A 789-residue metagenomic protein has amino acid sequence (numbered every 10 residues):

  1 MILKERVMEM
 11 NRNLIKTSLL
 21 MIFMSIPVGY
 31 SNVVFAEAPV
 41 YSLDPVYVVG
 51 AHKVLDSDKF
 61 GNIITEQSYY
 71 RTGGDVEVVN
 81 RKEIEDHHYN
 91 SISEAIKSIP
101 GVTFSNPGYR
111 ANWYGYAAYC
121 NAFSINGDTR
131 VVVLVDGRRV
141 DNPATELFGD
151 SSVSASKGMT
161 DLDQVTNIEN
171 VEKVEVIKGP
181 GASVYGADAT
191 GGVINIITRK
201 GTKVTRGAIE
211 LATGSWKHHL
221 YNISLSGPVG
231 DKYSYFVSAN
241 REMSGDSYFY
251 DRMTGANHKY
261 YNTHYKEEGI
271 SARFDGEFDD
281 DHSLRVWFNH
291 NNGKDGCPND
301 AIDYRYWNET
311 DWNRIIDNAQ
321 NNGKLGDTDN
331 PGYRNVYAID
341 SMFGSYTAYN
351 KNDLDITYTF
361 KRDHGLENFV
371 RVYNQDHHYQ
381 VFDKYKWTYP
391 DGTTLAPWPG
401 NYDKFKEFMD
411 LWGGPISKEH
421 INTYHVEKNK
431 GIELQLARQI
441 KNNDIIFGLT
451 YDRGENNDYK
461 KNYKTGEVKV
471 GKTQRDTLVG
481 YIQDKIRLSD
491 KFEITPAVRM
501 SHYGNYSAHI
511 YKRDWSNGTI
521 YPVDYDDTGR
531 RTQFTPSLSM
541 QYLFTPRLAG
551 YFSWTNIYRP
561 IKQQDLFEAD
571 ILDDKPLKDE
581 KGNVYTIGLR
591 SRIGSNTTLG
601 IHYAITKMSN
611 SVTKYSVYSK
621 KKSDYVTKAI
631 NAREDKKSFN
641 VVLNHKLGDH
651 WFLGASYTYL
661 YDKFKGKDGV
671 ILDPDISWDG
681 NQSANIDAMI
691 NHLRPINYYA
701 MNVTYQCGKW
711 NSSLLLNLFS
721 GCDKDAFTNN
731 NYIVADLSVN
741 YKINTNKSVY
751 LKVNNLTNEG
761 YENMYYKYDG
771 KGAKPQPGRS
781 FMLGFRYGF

Functional and structural regions predicted by a protein language model:
T17, A36, S226-P228, S238 (+7 more regions): Conserved C-terminal beta-signal and adjacent last beta-strands/turns of outer-membrane beta-barrel proteins
G61, T65-Q67, G73-V76, S93-N142: Extracytoplasmic beta-strand/coil segments of soluble accessory domains associated with Gram-negative outer-membrane
R138-K178: Short acidic/polar hinge/loop motifs at secondary-structure boundaries that mediate gating or recognition
V153-T160, E169-E172, S183-N195, R199-Y250 (+4 more regions): Outer-membrane beta-barrel translocator/receptor signature
K203-V204, A212, S224-Y346: Periplasmic-side early beta-strands and strand-to-turn transitions of outer-membrane beta-barrels
E277-N291, M342-S516, L543, S553 (+5 more regions): Face-selective signature of the C-terminal outer-membrane beta-barrel domain
E367-Y385, Q541-R559, K578-D649, L653 (+3 more regions): Membrane-embedded beta-barrel scaffold of Gram-negative outer-membrane proteins
S489-I494, H502-Y503, A604-K607, K628-D725 (+3 more regions): Gram-negative outer-membrane beta-barrel transporters
